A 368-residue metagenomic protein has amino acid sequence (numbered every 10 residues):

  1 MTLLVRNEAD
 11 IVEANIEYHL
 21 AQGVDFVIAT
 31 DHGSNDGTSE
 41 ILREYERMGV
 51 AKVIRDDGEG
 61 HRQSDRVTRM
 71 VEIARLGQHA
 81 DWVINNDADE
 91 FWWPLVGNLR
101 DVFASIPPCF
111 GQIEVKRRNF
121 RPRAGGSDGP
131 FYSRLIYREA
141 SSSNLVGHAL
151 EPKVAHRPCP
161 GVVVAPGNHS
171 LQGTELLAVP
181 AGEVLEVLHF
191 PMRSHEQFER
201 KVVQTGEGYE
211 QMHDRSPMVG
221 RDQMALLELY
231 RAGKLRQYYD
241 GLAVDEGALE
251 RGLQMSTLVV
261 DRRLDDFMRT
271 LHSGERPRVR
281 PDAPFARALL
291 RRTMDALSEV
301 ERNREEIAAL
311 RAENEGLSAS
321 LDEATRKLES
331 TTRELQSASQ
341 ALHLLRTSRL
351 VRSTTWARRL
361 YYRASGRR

Functional and structural regions predicted by a protein language model:
L3-E17, G33: Active-site beta-to-alpha loop of glycosyltransferases that engages the nucleotide-sugar donor
E13-E17, S39-R43, W93-P107: Short alpha-helix within the catalytic core of nucleotide-sugar-dependent glycosyltransferases
E17-D25: Short, acidic, metal-binding catalytic loop of nucleotide-sugar glycosyltransferases
D25-G33, I54-D57: Short beta-strand/loop segment that forms part of the nucleotide-sugar
S39-V83: Active-site-proximal specificity loops/subdomain of glycosyltransferases
D65-V67, P94-A288: Catalytic-site signature of metal-activated, phosphate-bearing donor transferases, centered on the GT-A/GT-A-like
H79-W93: Short beta-strand-to-loop acidic/aromatic patch adjacent to the donor-nucleotide binding site
H272-R368: Boundary detector for helix-to-coil junctions that initiate low-complexity/charged tails
